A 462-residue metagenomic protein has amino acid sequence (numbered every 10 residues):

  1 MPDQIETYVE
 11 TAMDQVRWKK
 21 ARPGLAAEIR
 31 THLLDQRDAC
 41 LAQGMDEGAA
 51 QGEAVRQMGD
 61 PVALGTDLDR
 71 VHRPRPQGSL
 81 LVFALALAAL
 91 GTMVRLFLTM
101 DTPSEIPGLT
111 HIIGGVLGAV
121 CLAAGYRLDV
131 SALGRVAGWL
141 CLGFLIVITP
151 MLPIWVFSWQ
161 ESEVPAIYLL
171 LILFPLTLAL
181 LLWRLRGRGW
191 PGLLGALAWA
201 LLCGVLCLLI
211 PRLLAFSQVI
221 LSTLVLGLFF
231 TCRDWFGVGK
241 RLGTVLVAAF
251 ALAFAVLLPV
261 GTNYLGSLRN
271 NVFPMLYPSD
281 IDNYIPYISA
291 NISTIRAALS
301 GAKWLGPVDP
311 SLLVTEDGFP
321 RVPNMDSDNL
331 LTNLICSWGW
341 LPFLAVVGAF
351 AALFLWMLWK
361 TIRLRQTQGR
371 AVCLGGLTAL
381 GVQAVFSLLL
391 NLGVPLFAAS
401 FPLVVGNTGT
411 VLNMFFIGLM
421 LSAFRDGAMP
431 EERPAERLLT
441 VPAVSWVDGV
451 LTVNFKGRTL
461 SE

Functional and structural regions predicted by a protein language model:
M1-D46: N-terminal, intrinsically disordered, low-complexity segments that immediately precede the first transmembrane helix
M45-T102: Cytosolic juxtamembrane regions of integral membrane proteins
G108-L133, L171-R188, S222-G237, L355: Transmembrane alpha-helical segments and their membrane-water interfaces
I113-C121, I335-L358: Hydrophobic alpha-helical transmembrane segments
L194-G195, W199, S387-V394, A398-E462: A juxtamembrane structural motif centered on a specific transmembrane helix
G195-V205, L214-V260: Hydrophobic alpha-helical segments of polytopic membrane proteins
K240-F343: Hydrophobic, glycine- and aromatic-enriched re-entrant/interface helices and adjoining loop segments
K360-A398: Loop-to-helix entry and N-terminal half of a specific, functionally important transmembrane alpha helix in multi-pass
